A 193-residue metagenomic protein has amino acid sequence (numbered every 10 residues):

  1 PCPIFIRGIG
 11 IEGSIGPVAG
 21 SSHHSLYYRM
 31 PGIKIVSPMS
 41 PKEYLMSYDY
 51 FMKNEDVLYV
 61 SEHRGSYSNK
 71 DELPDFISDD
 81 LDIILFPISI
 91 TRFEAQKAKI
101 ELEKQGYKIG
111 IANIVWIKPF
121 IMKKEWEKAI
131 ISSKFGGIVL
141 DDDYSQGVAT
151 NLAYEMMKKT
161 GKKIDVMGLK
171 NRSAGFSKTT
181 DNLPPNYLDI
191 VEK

Functional and structural regions predicted by a protein language model:
P1-I84, I109, E155: Conserved thiamine diphosphate
C2, H63-K193: Thiamine diphosphate
